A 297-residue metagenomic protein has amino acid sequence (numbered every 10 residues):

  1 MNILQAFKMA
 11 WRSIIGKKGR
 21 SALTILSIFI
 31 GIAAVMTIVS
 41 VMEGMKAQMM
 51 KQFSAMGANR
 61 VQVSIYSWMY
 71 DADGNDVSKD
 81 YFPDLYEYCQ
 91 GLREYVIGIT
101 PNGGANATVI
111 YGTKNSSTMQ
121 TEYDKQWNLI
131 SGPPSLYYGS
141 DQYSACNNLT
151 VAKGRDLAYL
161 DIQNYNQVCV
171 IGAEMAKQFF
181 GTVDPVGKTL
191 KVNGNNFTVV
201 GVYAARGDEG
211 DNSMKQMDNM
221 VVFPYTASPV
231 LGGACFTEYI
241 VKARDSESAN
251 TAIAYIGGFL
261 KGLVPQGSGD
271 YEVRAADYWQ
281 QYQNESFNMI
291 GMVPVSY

Functional and structural regions predicted by a protein language model:
M1-I32: N-terminal Sec/SRP start-transfer signal
A22-I30, P185, N288-Y297: Internal alpha-helical transmembrane segments of multipass membrane proteins, especially hydrophobic lipid-embedded
T24, I28, T37-V41, M49-Q52 (+1 more regions): Juxtamembrane alpha-helical signal-transduction segment immediately C-terminal to a transmembrane helix
V41, M49, I240-R244, N250-Y255 (+2 more regions): Peri-transmembrane interface segments
E43, A47-K125, I130, S140 (+1 more regions): Membrane-proximal extracellular/periplasmic loop immediately following the first transmembrane helix
G74-P83, T100-A105, N212-Q216, V221 (+4 more regions): Subset-of-secretome marker
G91-F179, V199, M220: Short beta-strand boundary microenvironments
Q142-D156, Q167-P265: Mid-to-C-terminal secondary-structure elements that act as membrane-proximal/extracytoplasmic interface segments
